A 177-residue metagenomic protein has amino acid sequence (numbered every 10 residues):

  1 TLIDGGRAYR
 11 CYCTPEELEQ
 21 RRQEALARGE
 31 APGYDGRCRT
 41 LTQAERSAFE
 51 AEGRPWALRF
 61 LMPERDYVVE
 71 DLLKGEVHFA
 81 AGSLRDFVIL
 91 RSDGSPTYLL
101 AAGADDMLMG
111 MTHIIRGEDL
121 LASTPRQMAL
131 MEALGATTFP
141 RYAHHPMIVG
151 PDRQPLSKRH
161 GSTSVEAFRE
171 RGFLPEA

Functional and structural regions predicted by a protein language model:
T1: Aromatic/His-enriched, Gly/Pro-containing loop or helix-boundary segments that lie immediately adjacent to catalytic
D4-L156, S164-R169: Active-site cores that bind ATP or allylic diphosphates and position pyrophosphate for catalysis
F168-A177: Internal glycine-rich alpha/beta core junctions
